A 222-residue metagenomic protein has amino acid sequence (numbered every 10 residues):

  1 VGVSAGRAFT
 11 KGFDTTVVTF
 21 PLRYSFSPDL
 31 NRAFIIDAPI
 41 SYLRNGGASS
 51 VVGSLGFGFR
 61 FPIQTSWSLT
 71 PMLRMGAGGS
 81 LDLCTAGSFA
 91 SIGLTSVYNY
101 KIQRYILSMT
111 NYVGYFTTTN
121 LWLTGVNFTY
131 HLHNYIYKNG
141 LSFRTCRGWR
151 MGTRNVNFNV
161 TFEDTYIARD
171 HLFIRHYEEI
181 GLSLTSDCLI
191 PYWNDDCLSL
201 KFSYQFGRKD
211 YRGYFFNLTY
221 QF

Functional and structural regions predicted by a protein language model:
V1-F222: Transmembrane beta-barrel domains of bacterial outer-membrane proteins
